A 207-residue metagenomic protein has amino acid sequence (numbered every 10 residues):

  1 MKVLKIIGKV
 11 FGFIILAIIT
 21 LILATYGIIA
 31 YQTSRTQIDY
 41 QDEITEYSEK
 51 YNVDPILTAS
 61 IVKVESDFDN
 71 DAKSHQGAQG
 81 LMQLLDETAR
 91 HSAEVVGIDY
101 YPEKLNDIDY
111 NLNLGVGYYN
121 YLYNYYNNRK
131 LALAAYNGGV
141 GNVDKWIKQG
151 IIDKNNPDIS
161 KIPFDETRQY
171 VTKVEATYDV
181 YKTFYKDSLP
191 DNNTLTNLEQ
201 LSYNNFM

Functional and structural regions predicted by a protein language model:
M1-I6: N-terminal Lys/Arg-rich, disordered targeting/topogenic segments
K9-G27: Hydrophobic membrane-insertion alpha-helices, especially the h-region of bacterial N-terminal signal peptides
L23-M207: Catalytic glycan-binding domains that act on GlcNAc-containing polysaccharides
